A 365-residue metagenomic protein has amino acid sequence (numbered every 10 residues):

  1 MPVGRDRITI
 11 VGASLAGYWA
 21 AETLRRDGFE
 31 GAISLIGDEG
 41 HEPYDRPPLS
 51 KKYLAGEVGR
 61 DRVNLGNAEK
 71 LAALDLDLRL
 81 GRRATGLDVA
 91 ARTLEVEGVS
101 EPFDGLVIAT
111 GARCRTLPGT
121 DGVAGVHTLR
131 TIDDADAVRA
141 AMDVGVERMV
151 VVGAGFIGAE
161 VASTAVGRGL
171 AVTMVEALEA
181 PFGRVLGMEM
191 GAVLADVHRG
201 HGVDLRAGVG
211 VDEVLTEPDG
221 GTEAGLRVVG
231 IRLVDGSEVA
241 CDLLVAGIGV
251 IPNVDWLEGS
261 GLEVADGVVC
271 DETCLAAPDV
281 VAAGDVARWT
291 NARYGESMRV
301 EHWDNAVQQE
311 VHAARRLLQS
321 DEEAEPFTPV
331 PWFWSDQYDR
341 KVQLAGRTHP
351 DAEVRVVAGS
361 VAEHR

Functional and structural regions predicted by a protein language model:
M1-T9, N64-V152, R232-V234, V245-G247 (+3 more regions): FAD-binding core/adjacent interface of flavoenzyme oxidoreductases
P2-D77, T164-V185: Beta1-alpha1 glycine-rich phosphate/pyrophosphate-binding loop at the start of Rossmann-like nucleotide-binding domains
V3-R7, V286-R365: Mid-to-C-terminal Rossmann-like scaffold of FAD/NAD(P)H-dependent oxidoreductases
G12-A16, D38, R130-T131, V152-I157: Glycine-rich Rossmann-fold phosphate-binding loop(s) that bind the pyrophosphate of adenine dinucleotide cofactors
E30, A72, L78-E95, E101 (+3 more regions): A Rossmann-like FAD-binding core segment of flavoenzymes
A32, R60-V63, A265-G267, D321-P331: A short alpha-helix-loop-beta-strand transition element characteristic of N-terminal alpha/beta dinucleotide-binding
A124-G145, G221-T222, R227, R232 (+1 more regions): FAD-site-proximal beta/loop scaffold in flavoenzymes
A137-L186, M190: Rossmann-like NAD(P)H-binding beta-loop-alpha module
